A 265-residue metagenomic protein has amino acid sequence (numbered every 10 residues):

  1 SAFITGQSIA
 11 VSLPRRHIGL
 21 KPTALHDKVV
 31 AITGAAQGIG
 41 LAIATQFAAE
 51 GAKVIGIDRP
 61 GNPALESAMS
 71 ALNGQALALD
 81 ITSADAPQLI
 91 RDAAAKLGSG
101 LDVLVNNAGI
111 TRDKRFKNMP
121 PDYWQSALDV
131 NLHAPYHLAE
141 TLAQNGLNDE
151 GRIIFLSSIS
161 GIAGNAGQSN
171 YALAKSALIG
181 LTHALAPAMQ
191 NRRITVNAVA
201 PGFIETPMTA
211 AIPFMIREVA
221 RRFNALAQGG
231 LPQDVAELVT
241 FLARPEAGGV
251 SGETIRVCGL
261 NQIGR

Functional and structural regions predicted by a protein language model:
I4-T5, E150, Q190, T195 (+1 more regions): Short, small/polar-rich loop/turn modules that mediate ligand/substrate recognition or access, typified
T5-H26, S251-R265: Short C-terminal tail/terminal secondary-structure segment of NAD(P)H-dependent dehydrogenase/reductase domains
R115-F116, Y123-Q125, A220: Substrate-binding pocket helix/loop in short-chain dehydrogenase/reductase
A139, A174-A177, T182: Active-site helix of classical SDR
Q144, P187-A188, G248: Alpha-helical segment proximal to the catalytic Tyr-Lys
S158: Residue(s) in the substrate-gating loop at a strand-loop-helix junction that position the organic substrate next
N224-V235, E246: A conserved structural motif in NAD(P)-dependent oxidoreductases
